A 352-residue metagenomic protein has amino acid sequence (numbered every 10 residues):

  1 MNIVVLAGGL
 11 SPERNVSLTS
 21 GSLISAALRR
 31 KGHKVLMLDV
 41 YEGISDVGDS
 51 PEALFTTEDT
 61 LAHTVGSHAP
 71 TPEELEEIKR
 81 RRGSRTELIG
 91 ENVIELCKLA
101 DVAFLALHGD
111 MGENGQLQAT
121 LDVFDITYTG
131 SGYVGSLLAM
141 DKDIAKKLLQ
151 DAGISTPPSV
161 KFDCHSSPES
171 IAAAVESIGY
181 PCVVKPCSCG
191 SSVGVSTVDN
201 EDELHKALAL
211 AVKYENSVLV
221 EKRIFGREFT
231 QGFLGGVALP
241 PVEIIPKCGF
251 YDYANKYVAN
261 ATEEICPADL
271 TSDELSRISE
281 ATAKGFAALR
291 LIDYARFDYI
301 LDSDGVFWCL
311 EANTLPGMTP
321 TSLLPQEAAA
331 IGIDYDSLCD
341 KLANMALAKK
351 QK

Functional and structural regions predicted by a protein language model:
M1-V134, L138-M140, I144, L148-D151 (+2 more regions): ATP-binding N-terminal substructure of ATP-dependent carboxylate-amine bond-forming enzymes
S17, T156-K161, C182-A209, E228: Glycine-rich phosphate-binding loop of ATP-grasp-fold ATP-dependent ligases
V35, T127-Y128, T156, C182 (+1 more regions): Hydrophobic beta-strand scaffold residues
L149-Q150, V175-V193, N216-F225, F229: ATP-grasp fold ATP-binding core
S196-E280, L301-W308: Phosphate-binding site of ATP-dependent enzymes
K222, Q231-F233, F286-P320, A328: Conserved metal-phosphate-binding beta-hairpin within the catalytic cores of diverse ATP-dependent phosphoryl-transfer
E243-A295, Q326-K352: Active-site "cap" helix and flanking loop/linker of ATP-utilizing ligase/carboxylase catalytic domains
